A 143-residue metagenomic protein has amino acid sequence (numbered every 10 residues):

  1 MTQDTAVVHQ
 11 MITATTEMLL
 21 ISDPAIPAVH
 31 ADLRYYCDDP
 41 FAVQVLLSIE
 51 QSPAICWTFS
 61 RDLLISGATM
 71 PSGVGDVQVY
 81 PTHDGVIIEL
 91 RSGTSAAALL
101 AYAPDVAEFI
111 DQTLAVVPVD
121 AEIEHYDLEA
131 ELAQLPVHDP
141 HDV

Functional and structural regions predicted by a protein language model:
M1-P40: Charge-rich, low-complexity N-terminal segments
S22-P24, P71-V79, E129-V143: Protein-protein interaction regions
P24-A28, E50-S52, T94-A96: Glycine-centered tight beta-turn/hairpin loop motif at sheet-sheet or coil-to-beta transitions
D38-I49: Short, hydrophobic/proline-enriched secondary-structure or compact coil segments at domain edges
L46, E89-R91, L100: Beta-strand residues in well-ordered beta-sheet regions across diverse protein folds
S52-G93: Short, internal acidic amphipathic alpha-helical interface segments that mediate docking to partner proteins
G93-V143: Mixed-charge, glycine-accented linear interaction segment located at domain edges/termini
